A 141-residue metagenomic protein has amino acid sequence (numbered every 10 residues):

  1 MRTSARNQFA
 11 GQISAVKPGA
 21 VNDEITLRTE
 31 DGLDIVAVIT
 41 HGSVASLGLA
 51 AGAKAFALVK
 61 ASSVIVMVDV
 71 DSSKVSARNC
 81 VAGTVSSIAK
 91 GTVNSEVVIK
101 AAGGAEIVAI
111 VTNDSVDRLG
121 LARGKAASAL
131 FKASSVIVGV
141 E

Functional and structural regions predicted by a protein language model:
R2-A10, A15, L33-D34, H41-S95 (+2 more regions): Glycine/charge-rich catalytic "coupling/switch" loops of P-loop NTPases
A20-T26, G91-V98: Short aromatic-glycine-enriched beta-strand elements
T26-V36, V98-I107: Short, basic/aromatic beta-hairpin or loop at an interaction surface
